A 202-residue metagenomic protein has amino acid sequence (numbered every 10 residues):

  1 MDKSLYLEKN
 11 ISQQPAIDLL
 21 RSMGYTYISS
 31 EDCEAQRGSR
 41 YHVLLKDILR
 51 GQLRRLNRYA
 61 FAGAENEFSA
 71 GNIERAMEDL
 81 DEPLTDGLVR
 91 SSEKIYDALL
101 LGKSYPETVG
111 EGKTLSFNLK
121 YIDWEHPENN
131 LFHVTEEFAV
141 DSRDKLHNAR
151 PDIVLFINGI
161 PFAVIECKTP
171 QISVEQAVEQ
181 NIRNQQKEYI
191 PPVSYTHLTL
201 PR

Functional and structural regions predicted by a protein language model:
M1-L198: An alpha-helical interface "stripe"
